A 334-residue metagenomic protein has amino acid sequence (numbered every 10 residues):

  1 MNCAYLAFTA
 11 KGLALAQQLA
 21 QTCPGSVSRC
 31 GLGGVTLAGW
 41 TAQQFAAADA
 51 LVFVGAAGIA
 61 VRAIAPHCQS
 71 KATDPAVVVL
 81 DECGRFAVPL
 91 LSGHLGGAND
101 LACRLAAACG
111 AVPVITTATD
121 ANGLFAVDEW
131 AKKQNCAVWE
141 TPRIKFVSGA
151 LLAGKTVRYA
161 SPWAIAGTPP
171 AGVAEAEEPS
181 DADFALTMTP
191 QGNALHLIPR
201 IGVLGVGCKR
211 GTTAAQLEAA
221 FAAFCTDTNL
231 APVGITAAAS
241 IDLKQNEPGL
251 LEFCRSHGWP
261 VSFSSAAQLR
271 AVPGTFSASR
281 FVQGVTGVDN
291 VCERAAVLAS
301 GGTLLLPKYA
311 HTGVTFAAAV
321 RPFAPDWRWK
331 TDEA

Functional and structural regions predicted by a protein language model:
M1-Y5: Extreme N-terminal starter segment of soluble prokaryotic enzymes
L6-K11: Polybasic, low-complexity association/targeting segments
G12-Q18, G25, G34-T36, Q44-N99 (+4 more regions): Conserved mixed alpha/beta catalytic, RNA-binding, or beta-rich assembly cores of soluble enzyme, regulatory
C30-G33, T116-A118, S264-A266, P307: Conserved beta-strand termini and adjacent loop/short-helix elements that scaffold enzyme active sites in alpha/beta
T41: Donor nucleotide-activated moiety binding/catalytic core segment of transferases that use nucleotide-activated donors
A237, I241-A296, S300-L306, A310-V314: C-terminal non-catalytic interaction/assembly regions of soluble proteins
T303-A334: Extended alpha-helical regions
